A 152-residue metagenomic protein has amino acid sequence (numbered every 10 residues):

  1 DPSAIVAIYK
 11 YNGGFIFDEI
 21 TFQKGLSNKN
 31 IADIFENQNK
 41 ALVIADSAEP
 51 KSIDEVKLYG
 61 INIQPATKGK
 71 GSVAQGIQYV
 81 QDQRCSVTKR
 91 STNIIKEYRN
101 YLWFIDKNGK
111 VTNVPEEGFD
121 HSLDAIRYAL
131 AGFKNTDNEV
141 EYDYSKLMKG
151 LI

Functional and structural regions predicted by a protein language model:
D1-S3: Short acidic, Gly/Ser-rich segments with clustered Asp/Glu that frequently serve as metal-coordination loops in enzyme
V6-E117, G150-I152: Mg2+-dependent endonuclease catalytic cores in nucleic-acid-processing enzymes, primarily RNase H-like
E116-N138: Acidic, Mg2+-coordinating catalytic module of metal-dependent nucleases/exonucleases that use a two-metal-ion mechanism
K134-I152: Acidic two-metal-ion nuclease catalytic site recognized across multiple nuclease folds, prominently DnaQ/RNase D-T
